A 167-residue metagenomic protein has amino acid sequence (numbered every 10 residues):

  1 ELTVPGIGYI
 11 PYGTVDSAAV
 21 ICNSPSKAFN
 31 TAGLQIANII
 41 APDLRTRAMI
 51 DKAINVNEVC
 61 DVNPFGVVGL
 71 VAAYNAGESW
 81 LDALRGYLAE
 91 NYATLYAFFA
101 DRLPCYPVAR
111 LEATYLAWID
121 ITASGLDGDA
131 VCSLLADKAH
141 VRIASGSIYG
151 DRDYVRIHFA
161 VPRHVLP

Functional and structural regions predicted by a protein language model:
E1-P167: PLP-dependent class I/II
